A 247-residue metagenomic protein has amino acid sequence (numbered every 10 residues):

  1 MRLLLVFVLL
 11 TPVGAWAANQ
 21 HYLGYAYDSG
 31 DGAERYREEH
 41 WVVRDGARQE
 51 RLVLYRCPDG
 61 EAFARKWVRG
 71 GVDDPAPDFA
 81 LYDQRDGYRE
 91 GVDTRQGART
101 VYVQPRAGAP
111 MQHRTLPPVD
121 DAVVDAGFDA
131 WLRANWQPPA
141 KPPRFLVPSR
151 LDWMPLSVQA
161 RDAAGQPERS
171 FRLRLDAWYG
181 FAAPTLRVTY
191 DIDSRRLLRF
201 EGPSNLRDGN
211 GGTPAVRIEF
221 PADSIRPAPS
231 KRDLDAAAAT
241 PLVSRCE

Functional and structural regions predicted by a protein language model:
M1-V6: Sec-dependent signal peptide recognition, specifically the positively charged N-region followed immediately by
P12-G14: N-terminal signal peptide c-region/cleavage motif recognized by signal peptidases
A18-H21, Y27-E50, Y55-P75, F79-R85 (+2 more regions): Acidic, serine/threonine-rich low-complexity disordered tracts
E61-N135: Contiguous hydrophobic, core-forming segments of folded domains
Y102-P167, R172-R174: Solvent-exposed helix/loop surface patches that form functional interfaces
